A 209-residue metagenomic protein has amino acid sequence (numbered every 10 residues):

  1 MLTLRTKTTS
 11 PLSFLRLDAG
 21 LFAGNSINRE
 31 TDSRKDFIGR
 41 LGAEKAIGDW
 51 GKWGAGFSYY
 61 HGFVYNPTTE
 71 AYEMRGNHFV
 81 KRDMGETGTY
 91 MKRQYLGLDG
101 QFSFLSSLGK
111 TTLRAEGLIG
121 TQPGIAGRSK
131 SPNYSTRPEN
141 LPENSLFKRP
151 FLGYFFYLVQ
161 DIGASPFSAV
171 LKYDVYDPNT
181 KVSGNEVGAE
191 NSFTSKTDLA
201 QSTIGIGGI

Functional and structural regions predicted by a protein language model:
M1-G42, T68-D83: Surface-exposed coil loops of outer-membrane beta-barrel proteins
G51-H61, N66-I209: Outer-membrane beta-barrel pore domains
